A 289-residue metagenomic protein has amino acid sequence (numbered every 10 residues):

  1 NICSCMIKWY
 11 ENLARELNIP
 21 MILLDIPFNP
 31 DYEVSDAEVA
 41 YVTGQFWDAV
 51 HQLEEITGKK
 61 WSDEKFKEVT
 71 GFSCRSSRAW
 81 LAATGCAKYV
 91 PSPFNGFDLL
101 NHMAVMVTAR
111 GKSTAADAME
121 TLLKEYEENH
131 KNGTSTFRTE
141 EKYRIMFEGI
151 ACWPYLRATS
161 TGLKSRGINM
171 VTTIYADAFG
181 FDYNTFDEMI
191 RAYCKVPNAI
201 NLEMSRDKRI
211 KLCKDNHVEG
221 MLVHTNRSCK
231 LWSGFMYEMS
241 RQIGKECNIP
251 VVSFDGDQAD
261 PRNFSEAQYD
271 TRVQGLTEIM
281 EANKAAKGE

Functional and structural regions predicted by a protein language model:
N1-I56, Y175-E289: Trp/Phe/Arg-rich N-terminal binding region typifying the photolyase-homology
T43-A176, F181, N198: A charged, amphipathic alpha-helical module
